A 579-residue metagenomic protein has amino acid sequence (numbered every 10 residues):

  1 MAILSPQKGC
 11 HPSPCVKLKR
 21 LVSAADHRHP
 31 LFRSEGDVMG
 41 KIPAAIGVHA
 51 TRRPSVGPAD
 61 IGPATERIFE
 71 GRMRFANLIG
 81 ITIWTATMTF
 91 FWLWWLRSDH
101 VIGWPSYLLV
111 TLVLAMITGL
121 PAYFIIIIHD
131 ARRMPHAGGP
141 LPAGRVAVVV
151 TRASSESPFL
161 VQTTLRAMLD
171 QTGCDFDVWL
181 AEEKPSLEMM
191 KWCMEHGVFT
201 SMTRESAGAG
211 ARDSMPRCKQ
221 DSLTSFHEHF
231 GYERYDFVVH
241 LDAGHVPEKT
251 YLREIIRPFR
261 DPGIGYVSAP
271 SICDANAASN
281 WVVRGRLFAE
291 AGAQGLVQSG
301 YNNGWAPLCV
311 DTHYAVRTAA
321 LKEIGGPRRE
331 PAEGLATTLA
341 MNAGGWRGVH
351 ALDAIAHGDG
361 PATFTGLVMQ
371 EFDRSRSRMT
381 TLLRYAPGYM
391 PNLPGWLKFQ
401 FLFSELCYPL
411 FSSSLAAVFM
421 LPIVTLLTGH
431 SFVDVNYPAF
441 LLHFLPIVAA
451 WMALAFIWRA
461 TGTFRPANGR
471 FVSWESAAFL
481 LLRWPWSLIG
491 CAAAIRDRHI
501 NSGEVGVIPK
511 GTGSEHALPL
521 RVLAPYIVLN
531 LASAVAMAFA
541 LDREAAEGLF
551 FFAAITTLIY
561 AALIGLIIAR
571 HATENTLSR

Functional and structural regions predicted by a protein language model:
V56-T163: N-proximal low-complexity "stem/linker" segments adjacent to membrane-targeting elements
T89-A115, I128-D130, A137-L141, Y408-N501 (+1 more regions): Membrane-embedded multi-pass helical conduit in multi-pass membrane proteins, especially envelope-biosynthetic
T164-D175: Short, acidic, metal-binding catalytic loop of nucleotide-sugar glycosyltransferases
E182-M190, M194, E205-G208: A conserved acidic beta->alpha catalytic loop
M202-Y235, K249-A332, N342-A343, F364-L406: Long helical/loop segments within the catalytic core of UDP-sugar-dependent glycosyltransferases, especially the large
V238: Short aromatic/hydrophobic "clamp" motif used to bind/position activated sugar donors
D242-V246: The conserved acidic donor/metal-binding loop of glycosyltransferases
R329, T338, N342-A356: Catalytic donor-sugar/metal-binding loop of nucleotide-sugar-dependent glycosyltransferases
